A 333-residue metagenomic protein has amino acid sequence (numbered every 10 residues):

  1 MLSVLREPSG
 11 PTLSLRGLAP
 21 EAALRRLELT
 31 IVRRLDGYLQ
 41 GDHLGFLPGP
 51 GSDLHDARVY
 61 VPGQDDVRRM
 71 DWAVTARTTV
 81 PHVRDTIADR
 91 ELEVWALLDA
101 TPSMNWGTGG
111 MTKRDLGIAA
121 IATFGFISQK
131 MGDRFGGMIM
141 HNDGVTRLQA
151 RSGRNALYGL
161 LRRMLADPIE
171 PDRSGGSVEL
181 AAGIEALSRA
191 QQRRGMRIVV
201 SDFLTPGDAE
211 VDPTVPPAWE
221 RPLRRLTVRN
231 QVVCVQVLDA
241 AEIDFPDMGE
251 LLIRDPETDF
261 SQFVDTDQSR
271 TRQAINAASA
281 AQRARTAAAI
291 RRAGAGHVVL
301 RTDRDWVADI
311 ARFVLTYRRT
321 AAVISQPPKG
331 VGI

Functional and structural regions predicted by a protein language model:
M1-F46, P50, D56-D65, M70 (+3 more regions): Exposed, interaction-prone extracellular/peripheral surfaces
